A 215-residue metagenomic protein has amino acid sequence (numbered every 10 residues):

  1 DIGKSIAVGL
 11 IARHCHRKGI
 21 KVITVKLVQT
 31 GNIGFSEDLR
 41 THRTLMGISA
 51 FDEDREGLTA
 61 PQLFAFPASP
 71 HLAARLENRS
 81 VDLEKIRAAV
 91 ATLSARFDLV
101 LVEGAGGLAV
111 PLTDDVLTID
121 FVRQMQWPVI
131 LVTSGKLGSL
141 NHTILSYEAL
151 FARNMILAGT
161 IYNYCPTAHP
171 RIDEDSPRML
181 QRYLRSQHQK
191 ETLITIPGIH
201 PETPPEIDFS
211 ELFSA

Functional and structural regions predicted by a protein language model:
I2-G3: Conserved glycine(s) of the Walker
I6-S80, A91: N-terminal phosphate/diphosphate-binding loop that engages ATP/GTP or pyrophosphate donors across diverse enzyme folds
G9-H16, I119-D120, N141-M155: Histidine-anchored nucleotide/phosphate-binding helix
T24-K26, I130-T133, A158-Y164: Short internal beta-strands
P67-L112, I119: Phosphate-binding/switch loop-helix module in NTP-utilizing enzymes
T113-K136: Inter-motif core of Ras-like GTPase G domains
D114-D120, I144-Y147, D173-R178: Charged helix-capping and loop-helix junction motifs
E148-A215: C-terminal lobe/tail of nucleotide-utilizing enzymes
